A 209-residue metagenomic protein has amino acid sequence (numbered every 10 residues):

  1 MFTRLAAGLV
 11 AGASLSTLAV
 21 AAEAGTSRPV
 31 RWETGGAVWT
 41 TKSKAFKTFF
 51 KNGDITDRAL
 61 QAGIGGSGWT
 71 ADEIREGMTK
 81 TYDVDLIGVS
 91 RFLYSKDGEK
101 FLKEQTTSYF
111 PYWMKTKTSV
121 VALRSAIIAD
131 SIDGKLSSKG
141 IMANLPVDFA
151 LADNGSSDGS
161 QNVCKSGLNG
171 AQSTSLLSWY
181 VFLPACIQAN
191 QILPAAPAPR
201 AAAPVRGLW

Functional and structural regions predicted by a protein language model:
M1-A7: Bacterial N-terminal signal peptides that target proteins for export
A7, V20-T26, W113-K117: Short, surface-exposed loop and linker segments with low hydrophobicity and enrichment for Pro/Ser/Thr
A13-A21: C-terminal segment of classical bacterial N-terminal signal peptides
A24-K42: Short N-terminal segments immediately surrounding and downstream of signal-peptide cleavage
G25, G207-W209: A beta-rich soluble binding module of mature secreted/lumenal proteins
V38-G207: Mature extracellular/secreted ectodomains of secretory-pathway proteins
